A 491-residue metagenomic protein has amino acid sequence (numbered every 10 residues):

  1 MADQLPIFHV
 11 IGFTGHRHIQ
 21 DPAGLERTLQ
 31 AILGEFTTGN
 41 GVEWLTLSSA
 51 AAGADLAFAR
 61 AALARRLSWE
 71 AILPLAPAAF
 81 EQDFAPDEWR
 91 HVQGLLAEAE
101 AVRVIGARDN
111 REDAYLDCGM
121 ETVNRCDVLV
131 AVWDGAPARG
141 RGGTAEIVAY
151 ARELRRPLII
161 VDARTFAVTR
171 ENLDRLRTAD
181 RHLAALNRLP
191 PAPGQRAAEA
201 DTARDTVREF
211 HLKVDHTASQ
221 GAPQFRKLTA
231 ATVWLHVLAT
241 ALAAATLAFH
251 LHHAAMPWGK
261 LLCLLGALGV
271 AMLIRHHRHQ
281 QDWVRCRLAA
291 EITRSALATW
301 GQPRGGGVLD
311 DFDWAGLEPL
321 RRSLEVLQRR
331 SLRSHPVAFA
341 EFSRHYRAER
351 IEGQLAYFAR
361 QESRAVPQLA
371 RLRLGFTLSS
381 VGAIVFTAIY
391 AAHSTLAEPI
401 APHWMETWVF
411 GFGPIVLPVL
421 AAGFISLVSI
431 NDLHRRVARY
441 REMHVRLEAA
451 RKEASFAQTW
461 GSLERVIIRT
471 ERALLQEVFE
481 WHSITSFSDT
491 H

Functional and structural regions predicted by a protein language model:
M1-L173: Acidic/glycine-enriched connector segments
T169, D174-H491: Conserved non-transmembrane functional hotspots
